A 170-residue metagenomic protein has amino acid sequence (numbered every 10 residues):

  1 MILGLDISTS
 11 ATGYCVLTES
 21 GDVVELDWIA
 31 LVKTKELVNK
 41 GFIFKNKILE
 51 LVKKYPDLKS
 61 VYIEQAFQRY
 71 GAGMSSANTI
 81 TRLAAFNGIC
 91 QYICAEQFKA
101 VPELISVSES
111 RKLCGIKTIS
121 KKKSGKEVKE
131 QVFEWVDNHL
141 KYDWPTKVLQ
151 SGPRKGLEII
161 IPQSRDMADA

Functional and structural regions predicted by a protein language model:
M1-D169: Phosphate- and other anionic-substrate recognition elements at nucleic-acid/protein interfaces
